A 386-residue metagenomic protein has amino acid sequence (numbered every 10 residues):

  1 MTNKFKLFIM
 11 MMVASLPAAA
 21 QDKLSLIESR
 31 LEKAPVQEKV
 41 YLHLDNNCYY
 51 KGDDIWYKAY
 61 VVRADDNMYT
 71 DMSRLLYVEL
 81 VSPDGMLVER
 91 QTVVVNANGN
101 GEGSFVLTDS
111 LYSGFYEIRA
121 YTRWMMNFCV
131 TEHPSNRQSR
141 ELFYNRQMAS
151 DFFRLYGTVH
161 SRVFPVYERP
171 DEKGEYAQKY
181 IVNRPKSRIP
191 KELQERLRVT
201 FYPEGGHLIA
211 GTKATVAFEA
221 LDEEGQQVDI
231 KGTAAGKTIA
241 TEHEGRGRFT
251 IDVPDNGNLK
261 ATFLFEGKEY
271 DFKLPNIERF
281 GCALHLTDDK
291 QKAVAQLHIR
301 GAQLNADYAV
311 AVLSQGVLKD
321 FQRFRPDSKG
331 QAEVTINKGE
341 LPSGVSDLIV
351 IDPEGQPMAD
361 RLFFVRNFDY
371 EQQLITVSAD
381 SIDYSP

Functional and structural regions predicted by a protein language model:
M1-L26: Bacterial Sec-dependent N-terminal signal peptides
D22-P386: A structural signal for beta-strand and strand-to-loop patches characteristic of beta-rich domains
